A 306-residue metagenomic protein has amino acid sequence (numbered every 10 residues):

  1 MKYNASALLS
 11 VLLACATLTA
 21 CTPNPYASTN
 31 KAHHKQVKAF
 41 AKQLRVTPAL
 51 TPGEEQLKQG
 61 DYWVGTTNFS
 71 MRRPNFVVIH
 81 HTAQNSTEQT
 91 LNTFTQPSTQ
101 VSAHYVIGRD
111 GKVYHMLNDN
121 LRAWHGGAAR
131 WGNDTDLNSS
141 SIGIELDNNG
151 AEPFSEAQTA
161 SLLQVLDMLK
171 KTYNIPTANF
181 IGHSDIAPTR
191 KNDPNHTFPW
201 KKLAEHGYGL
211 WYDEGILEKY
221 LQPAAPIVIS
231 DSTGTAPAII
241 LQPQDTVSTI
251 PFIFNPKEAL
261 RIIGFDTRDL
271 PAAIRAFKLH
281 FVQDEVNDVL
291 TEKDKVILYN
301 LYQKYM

Functional and structural regions predicted by a protein language model:
M1-L9: Bacterial N-terminal signal peptides that target proteins for export
C21-K35, E156-Q158, L163, D167-T267 (+1 more regions): Basic/polar, cationic surfaces and motifs that engage anionic cell-wall and phosphate/carboxylate ligands
T29-S70, N75-A178: Active-site-adjacent loop/helix surface patches within enzyme catalytic domains that shape the substrate-binding cleft
Q283-M306: Extracellular LysM carbohydrate-binding repeats and other cell-envelope/extracellular binding modules
